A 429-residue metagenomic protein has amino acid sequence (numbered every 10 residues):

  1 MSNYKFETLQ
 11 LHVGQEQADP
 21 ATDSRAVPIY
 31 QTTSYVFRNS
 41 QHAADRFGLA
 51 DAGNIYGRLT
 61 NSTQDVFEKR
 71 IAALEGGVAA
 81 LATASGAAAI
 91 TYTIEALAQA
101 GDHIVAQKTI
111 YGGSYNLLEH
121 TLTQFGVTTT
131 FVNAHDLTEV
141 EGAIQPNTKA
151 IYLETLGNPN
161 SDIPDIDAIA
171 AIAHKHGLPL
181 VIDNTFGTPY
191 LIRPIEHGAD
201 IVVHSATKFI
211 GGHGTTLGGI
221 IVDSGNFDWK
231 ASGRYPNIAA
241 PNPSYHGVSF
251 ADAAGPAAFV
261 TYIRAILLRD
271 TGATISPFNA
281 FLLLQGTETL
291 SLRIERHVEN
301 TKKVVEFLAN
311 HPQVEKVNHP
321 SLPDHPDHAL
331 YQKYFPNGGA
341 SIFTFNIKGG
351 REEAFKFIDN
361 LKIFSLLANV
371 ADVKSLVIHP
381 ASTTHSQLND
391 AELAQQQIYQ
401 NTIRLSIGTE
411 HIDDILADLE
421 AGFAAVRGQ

Functional and structural regions predicted by a protein language model:
M1-Y30, I221: Short conserved active-site loop signatures built around small residues
S2, G14, A18, A80-N310: Conserved PLP-enzyme active-site core in the AAT-like
N39-A88, G113-H120: Conserved N-terminal alpha-helix of the aminotransferase class I/II PLP-enzyme fold
G76, N147, Q313-K316, I363 (+1 more regions): Glycine-centered tight turns that cap/initiate beta-strands
E119, T128, P146, R293 (+2 more regions): PLP-dependent enzyme catalytic core of the Aspartate aminotransferase-like
L156, T185-G187, L322, K348 (+1 more regions): Active-site beta-loop-alpha junctions enriched in small/polar residues
V222, T344-N346, S406-G408: Short hydrophobic/aromatic beta-strand micro-patches that form the beta-sheet surface supporting nucleotide- or nucleic
T271-T274, F278-A280, Q285-T289, I294-R296 (+3 more regions): Conserved small-domain helix->loop->beta segment predominantly found in fold-type I
